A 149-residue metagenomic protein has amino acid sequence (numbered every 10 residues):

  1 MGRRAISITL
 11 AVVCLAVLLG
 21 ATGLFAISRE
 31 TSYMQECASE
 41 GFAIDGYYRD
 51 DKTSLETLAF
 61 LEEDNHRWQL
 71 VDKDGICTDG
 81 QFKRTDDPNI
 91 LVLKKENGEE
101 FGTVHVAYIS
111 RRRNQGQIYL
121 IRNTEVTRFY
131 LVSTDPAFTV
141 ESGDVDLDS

Functional and structural regions predicted by a protein language model:
M1-L18: N-terminal Sec-pathway targeting helices
L18-M34: Membrane-interface motif at the C-terminal end of an N-terminal transmembrane signal
T31-E56: Tryptophan-anchored aromatic micro-motifs
S32-E36, C77-D87, I121-S149: Edge beta-strand at a domain terminus
A43, A59-W68, T85-P88, V106-Q117 (+2 more regions): Short, solvent-exposed coil/turn segments at beta-strand boundaries
K52-G98: N-terminal glycine/threonine-rich, aromatic-flanked beta-hairpin/loop signature
